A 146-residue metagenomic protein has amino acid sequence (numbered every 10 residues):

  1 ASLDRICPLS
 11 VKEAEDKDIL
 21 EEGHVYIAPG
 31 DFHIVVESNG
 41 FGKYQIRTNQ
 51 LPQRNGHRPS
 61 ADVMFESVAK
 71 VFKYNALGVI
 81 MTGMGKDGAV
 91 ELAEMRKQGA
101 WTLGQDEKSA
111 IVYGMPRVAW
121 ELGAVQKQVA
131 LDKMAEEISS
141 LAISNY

Functional and structural regions predicted by a protein language model:
A1-Y146: Conserved acid/base catalytic micro-environments in cytosolic active-site loops
